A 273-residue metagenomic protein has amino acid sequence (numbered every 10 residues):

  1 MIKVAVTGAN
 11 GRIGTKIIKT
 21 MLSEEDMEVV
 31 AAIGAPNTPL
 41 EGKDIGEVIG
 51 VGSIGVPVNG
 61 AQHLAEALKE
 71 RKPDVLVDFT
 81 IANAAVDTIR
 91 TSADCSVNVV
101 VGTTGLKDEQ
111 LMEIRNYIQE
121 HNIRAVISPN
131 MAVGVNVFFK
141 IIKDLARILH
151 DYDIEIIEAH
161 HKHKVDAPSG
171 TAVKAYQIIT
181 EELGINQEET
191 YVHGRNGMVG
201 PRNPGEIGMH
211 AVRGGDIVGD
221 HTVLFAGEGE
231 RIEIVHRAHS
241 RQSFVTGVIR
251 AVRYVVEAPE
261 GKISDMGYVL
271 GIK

Functional and structural regions predicted by a protein language model:
K3-T7, R12-A67, H150-K273: C-terminal substrate-binding/catalytic lobe of Rossmann-fold NAD(P)-dependent oxidoreductases
T7, F79-T80, G102-T103, S128: Structural motif
V29, V99-V100, A125: Hydrophobic beta-strand scaffold residues
E66-E70, V75, F79-V101: Rossmann-fold NAD(P) dinucleotide-binding segment
N83, D87-R90, T103-A125, D144: Rossmann-fold NAD(P)-binding glycine/threonine-rich loop
A93, Q119, H150: Anion (oxyanion) recognition and catalysis
T104-L106, N130-A132, A159-H161: Short, ordered loop/turn segments at secondary-structure junctions
N136-D151, A167: Rossmann-like NAD(P)H-binding beta-loop-alpha module
